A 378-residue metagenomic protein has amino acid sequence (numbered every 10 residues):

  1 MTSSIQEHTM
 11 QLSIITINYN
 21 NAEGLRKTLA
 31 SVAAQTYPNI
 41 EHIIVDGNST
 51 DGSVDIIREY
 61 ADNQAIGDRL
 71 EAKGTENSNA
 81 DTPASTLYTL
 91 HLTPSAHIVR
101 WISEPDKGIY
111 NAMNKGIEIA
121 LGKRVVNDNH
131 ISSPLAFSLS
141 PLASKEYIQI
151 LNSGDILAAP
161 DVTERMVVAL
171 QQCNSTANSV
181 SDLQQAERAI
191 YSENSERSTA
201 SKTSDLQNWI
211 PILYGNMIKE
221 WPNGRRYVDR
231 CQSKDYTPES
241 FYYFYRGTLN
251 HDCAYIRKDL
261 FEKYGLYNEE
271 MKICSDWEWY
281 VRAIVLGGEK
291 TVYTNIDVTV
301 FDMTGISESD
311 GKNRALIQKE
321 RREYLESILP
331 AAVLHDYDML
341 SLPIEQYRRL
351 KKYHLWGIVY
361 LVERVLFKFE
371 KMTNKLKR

Functional and structural regions predicted by a protein language model:
M1-S4, M372: A short, compositionally biased domain-edge/stem linker segment
T2, H8-G67, N79-P83, Y88-K312 (+1 more regions): Nucleotide-sugar donor-binding/catalytic module of glycosyltransferases that assemble extracellular/cell-envelope
S3, E7-H8, R58, D68 (+5 more regions): Polar/charged alpha-helical tracts
L151, C274, L316-I317, A332 (+2 more regions): Residue-level recognition of hydrophobic positions within alpha-helical transmembrane segments
I296-F301, S309-Y337: Catalytic core of nucleotide-sugar-dependent glycosyltransferases
P330-A331, D336-R378: Membrane-proximal basic amphipathic "stem/tether" segments
